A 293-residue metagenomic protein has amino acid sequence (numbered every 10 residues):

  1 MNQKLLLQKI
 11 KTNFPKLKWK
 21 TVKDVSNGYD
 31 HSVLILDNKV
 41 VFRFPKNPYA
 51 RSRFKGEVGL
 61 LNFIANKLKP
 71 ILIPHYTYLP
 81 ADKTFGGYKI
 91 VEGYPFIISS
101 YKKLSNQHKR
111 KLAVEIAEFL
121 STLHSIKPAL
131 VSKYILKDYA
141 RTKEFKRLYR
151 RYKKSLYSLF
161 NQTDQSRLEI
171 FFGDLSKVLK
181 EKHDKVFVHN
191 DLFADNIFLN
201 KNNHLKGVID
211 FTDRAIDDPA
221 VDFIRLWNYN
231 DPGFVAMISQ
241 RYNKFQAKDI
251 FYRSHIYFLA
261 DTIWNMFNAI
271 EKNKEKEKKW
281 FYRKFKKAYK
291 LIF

Functional and structural regions predicted by a protein language model:
N2-K18, E92, K109-V114, T122-N190 (+2 more regions): An alpha-helical support segment within catalytic cores of ATP-dependent transferases
Q3-L7, V58, P232-A236: Short, surface-exposed alpha-helical segments at coil->helix boundaries
K20-K143: ATP-binding pocket architecture of kinase catalytic cores
N38, A81-K83, K201-H204, L259: Short strand-connecting beta-turns/loops that link adjacent beta-strands
R43-F44, T77, F187-N190, V208-I209 (+1 more regions): Short beta-strand segments
V186-F187, F193-Y252: Active-site Asp-x-Gly
H255-W264: Hydrophobic alpha-helical segments that form the core of small-molecule binding pockets and/or dimer interfaces
N265-F293: ATP/Mg2+ or Mg2+-diphosphate-binding catalytic cores that bind nucleotide phosphates or diphosphates via glycine-rich
